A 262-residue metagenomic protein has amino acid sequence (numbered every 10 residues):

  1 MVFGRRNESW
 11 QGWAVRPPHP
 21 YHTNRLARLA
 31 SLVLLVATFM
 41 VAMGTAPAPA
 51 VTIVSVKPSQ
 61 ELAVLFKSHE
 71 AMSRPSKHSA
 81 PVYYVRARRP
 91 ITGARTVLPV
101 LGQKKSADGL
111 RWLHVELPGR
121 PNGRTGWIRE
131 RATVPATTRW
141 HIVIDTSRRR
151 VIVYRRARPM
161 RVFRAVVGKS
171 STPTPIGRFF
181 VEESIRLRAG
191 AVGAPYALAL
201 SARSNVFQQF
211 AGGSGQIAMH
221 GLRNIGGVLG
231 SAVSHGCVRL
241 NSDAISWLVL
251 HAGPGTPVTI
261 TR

Functional and structural regions predicted by a protein language model:
E8-W13, P17-V33: Bacterial N-terminal signal peptides that target proteins for export
A30-A42: Bacterial N-terminal signal peptides
F39-V56: C-terminal region of N-terminal signal peptides and the immediate post-cleavage residues of exported proteins
V51-K105: Beta-loop motif signature
V51-S59, E116-I144: Boundary regions of SH3-family modules and the immediately adjacent low-complexity/disordered segments in eukaryotic
P90-A132: SH3/SH3-like beta-barrel superfamily modules
G119, A132-H141, K169-F180, I185-R262: Exported/periplasmic cell-wall-interacting domains
E130-K169: A structural motif detector for short, solvent-exposed N-terminal "entry" segments of globular domains
